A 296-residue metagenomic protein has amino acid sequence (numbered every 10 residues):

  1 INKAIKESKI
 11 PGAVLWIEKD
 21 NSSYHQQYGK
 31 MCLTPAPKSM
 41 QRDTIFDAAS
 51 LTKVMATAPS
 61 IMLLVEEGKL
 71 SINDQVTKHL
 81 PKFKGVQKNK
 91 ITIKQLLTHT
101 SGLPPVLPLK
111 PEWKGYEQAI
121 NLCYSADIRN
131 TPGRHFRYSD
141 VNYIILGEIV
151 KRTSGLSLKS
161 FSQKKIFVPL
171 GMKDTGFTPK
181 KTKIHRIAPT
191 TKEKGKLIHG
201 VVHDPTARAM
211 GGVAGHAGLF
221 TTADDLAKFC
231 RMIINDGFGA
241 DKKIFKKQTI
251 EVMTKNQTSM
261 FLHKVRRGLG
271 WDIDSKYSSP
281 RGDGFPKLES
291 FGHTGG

Functional and structural regions predicted by a protein language model:
I1, N21, I45-N73, Y143-K151 (+1 more regions): Active-site SXXK
I1-A48, K69-S71, Q118-N121, A126 (+1 more regions): Short, conserved catalytic-motif segment at the N-terminal edge
G12-V14, Q75, H135, G176: Residues at or immediately flanking beta-strands
H25, C32, V86-S290: Short, surface-exposed loop or secondary-structure junction motifs that flank catalytic or metal-binding residues
P59-V65, L80, L97-P104: Generic hydrophobic/packing signal
I72-V86, V168-L170: Short, glycine/proline-biased beta-turn/loop segments that scaffold the active-site neighborhood
G292-G296: Flexible, Gly/Pro-enriched loop and linker segments at secondary-structure and domain junctions
